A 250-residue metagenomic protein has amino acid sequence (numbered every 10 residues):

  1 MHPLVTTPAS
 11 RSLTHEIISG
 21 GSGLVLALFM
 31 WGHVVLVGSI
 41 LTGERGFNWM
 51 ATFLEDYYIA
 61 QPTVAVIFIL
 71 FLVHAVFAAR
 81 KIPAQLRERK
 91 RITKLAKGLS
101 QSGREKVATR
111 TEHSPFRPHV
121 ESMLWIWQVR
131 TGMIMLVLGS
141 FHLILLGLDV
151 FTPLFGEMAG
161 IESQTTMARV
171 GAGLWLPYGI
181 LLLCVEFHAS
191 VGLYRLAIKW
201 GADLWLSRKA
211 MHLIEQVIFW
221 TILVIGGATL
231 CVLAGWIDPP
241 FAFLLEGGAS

Functional and structural regions predicted by a protein language model:
M1-S250: Membrane-embedded alpha-helical bundles that constitute the cytochrome b-like, heme-associated redox core of multi-pass
